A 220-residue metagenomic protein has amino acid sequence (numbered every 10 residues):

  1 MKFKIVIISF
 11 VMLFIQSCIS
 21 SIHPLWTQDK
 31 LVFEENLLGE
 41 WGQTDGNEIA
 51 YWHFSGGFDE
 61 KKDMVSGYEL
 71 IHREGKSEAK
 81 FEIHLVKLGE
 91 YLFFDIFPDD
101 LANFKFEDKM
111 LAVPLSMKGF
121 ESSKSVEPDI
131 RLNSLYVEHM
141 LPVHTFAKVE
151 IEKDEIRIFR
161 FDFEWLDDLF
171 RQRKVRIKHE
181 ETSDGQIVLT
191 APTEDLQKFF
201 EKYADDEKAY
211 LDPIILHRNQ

Functional and structural regions predicted by a protein language model:
M1-I5: Positively charged n-region of N-terminal signal peptides that target proteins for export
V6-F10: Sec-dependent N-terminal signal peptides
F14-S17: C-terminal motif of bacterial Sec signal peptides marking the signal peptidase cleavage site
I19-V32, G46-I49, K62-D63, E74-Q220: Calycin-type beta-barrel ligand-binding domains and close structural analogs
E40-H72: Post-signal-peptide N-terminal segment of Sec-exported extracytoplasmic proteins
